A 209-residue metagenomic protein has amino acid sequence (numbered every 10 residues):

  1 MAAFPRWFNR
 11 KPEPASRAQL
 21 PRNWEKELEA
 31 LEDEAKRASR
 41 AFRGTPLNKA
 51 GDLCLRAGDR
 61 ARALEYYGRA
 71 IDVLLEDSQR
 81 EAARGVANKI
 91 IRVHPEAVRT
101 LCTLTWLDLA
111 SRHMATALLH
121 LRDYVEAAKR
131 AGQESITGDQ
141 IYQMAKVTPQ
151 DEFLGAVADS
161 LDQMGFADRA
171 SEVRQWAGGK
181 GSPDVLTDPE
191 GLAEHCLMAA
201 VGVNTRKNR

Functional and structural regions predicted by a protein language model:
A2-R209: Repeat-based scaffolding regions
